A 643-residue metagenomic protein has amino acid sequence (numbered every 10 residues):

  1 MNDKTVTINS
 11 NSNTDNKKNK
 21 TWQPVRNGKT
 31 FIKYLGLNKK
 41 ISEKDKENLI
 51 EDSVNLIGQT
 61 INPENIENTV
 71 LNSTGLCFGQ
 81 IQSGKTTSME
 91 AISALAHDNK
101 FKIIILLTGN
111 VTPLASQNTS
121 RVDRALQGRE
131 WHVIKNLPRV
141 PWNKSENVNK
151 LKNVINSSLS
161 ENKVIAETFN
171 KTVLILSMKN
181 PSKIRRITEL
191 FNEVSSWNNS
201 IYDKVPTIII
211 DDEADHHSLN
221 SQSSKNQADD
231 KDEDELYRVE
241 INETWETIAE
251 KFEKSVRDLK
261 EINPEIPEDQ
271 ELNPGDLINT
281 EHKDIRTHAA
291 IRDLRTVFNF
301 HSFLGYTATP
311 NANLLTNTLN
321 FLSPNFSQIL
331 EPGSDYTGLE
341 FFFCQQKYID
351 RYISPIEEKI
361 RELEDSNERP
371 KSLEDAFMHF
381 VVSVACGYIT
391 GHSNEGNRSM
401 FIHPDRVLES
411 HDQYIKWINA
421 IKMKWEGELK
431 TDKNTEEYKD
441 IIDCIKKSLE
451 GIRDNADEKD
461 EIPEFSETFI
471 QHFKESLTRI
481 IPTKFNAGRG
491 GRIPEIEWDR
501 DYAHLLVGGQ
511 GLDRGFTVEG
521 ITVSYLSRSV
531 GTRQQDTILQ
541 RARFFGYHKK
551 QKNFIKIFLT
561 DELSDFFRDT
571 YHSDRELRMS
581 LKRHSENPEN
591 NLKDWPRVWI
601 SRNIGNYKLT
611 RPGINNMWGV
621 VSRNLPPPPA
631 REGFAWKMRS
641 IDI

Functional and structural regions predicted by a protein language model:
S88, I92: Hydrophobic positions on the alpha1 helix immediately C-terminal to the Walker A/P-loop
K102-P138, K179-S182, R406: Conserved Walker A/P-loop ATP-binding site and its immediately adjacent core in helicase/helicase-like ATPase domains
W131-S145, P206-I209, A214, S224-N226 (+2 more regions): Conserved C-terminal RecA-like helicase domain
K135-L137, V205-D211, N220-K231, H282-T390 (+3 more regions): Conserved P-loop NTPase catalytic core
E146-I210, S218-K231, H282-L294, G508-G509: Conserved RecA-like ASCE ATPase "motif II neighborhood" in helicase/translocase motors
K231-S255, D276, E281: Primarily a LysM-type cell-wall glycan-binding module
I353-I442, K446-K459, F545-H548, D561-I643: C-terminal helicase lobe and adjacent C-terminal extensions/tails of nucleic-acid helicase motors
G488-D565: Conserved RecA-like P-loop NTPase helicase motor core
